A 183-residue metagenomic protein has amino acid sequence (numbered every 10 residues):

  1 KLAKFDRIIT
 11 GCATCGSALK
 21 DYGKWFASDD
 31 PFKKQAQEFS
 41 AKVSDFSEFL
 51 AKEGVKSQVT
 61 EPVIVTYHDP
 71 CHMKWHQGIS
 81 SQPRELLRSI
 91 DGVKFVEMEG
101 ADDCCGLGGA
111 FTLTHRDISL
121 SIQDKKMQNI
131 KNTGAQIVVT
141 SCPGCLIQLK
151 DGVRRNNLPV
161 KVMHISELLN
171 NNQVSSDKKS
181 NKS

Functional and structural regions predicted by a protein language model:
K1-S183: Iron-sulfur cluster-binding electron-transfer modules in prokaryotic oxidoreductases
